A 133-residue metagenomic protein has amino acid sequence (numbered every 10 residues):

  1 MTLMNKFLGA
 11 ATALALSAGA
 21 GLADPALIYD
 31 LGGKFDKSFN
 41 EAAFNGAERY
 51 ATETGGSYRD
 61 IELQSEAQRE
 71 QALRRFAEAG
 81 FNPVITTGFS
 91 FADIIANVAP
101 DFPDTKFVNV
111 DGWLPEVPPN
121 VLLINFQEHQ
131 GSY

Functional and structural regions predicted by a protein language model:
M1-A10: Bacterial N-terminal signal peptides that target proteins for export
G19-A23: Sec/Tat signal peptide C-region and signal peptidase I cleavage site
P25-Y50, R59-R69, F89: Extracytoplasmic "Venus flytrap"
K34, A92-D93, W113-V117: Short gly/pro/ser/thr-enriched loop/turn and capping motifs at secondary-structure boundaries
A67-G80: Short, well-structured alpha-helical segments in soluble
F81-G88, K106-V110: Periplasmic-binding protein-like
V98-P103: Acidic (Asp/Glu)-rich catalytic clusters
E116-Y133: Short beta-strand elements at the ligand-binding edges of bilobed clamshell
